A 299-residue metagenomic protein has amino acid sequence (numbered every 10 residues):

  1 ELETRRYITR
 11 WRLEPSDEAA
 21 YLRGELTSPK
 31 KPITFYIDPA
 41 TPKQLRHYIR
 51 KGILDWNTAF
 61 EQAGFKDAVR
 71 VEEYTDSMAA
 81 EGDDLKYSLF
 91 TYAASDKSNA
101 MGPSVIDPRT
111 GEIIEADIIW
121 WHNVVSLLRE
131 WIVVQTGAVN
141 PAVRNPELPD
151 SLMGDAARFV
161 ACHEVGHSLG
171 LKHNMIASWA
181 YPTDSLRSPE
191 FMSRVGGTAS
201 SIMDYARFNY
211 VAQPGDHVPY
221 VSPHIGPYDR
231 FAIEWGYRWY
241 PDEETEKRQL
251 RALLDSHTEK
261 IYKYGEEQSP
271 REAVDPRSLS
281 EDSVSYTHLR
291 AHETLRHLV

Functional and structural regions predicted by a protein language model:
E1-T41, A59, A68, Y74-L128 (+2 more regions): Auxiliary tRNA-acceptor-end handling modules of aminoacyl-tRNA synthetases
A40-A68: Zn2+-dependent metallopeptidase catalytic core
L45-G52, M153, A157, A161: Stable alpha-helical elements in mature extracytoplasmic
N57-A68, S98, V165-M175: Secondary-structure transition/capping motifs at alpha-helix termini and the adjoining loop/turn into the next element
E73-A93, D155-A212: The catalytic-center signature of Zn2+-dependent metalloproteases
W121-S151, V160, H217-T245: Polar, glycine-rich mid-to-C-terminal structural blocks that act as macromolecule-binding/assembly scaffolds
S178-A180, D184-R290, R296: Conserved catalytic/binding loops enriched for acidic/polar residues
